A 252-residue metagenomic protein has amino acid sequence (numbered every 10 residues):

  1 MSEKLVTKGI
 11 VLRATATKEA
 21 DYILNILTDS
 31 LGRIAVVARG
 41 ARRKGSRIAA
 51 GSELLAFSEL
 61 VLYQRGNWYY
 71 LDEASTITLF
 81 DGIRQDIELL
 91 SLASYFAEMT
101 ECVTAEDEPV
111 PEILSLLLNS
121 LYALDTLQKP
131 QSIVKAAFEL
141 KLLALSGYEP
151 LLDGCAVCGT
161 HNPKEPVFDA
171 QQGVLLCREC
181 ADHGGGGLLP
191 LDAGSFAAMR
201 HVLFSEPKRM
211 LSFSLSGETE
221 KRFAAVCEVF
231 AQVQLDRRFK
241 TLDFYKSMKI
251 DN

Functional and structural regions predicted by a protein language model:
M1-N252: Non-catalytic alpha-helical scaffolds and adjoining flexible linkers that form interface surfaces for assembly
